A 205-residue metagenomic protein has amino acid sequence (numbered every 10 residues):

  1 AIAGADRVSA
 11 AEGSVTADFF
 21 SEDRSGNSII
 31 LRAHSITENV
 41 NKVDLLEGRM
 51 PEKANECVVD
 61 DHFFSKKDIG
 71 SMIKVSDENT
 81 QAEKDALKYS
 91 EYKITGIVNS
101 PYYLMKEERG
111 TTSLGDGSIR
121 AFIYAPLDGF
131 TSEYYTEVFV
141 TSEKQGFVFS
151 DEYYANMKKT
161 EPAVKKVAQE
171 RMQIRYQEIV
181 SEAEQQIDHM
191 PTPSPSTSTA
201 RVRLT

Functional and structural regions predicted by a protein language model:
A1-T205: Membrane transport/envelope proteins' first extracytoplasmic loop
